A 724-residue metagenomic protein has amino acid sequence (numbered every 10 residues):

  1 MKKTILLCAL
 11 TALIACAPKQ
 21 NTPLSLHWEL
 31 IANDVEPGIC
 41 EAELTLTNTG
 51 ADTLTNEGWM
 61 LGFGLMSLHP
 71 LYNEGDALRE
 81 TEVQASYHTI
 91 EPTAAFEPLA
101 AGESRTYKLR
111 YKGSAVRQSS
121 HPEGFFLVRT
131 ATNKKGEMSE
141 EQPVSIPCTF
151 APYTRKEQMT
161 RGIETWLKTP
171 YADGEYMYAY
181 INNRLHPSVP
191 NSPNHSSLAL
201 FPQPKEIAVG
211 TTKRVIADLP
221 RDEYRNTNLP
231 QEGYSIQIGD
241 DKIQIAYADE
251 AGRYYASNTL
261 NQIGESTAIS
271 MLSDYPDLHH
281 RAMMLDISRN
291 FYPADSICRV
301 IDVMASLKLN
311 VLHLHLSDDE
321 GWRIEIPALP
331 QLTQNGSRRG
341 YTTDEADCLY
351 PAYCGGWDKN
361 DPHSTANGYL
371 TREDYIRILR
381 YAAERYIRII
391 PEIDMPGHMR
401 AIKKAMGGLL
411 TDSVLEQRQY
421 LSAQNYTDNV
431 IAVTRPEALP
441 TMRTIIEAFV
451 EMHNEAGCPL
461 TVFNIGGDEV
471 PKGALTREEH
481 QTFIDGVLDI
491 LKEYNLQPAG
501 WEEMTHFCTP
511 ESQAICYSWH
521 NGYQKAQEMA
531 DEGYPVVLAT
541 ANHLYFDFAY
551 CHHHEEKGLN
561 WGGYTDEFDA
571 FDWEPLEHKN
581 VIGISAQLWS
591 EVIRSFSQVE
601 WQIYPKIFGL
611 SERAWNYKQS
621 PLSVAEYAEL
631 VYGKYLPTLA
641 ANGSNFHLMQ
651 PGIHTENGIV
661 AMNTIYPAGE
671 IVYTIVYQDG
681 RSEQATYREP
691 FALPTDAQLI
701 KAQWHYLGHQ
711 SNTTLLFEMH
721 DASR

Functional and structural regions predicted by a protein language model:
A32, T45-T53: Asparagine-centered strand-capping/turn motif at beta-strand->loop junctions
V35-E43, R105: Short, solvent-exposed loop/turn segments enriched in Ser/Thr/Gly
G75-A115: Intrinsically disordered, low-complexity Pro/Gly/Ser/Thr-rich segments with frequent PxxP/GP/PP motifs and embedded
H121-A251, Y255-S273, A499-T505: Acidic, contiguous N-terminal accessory segments
Q231, S235-T427, I446, V450-E451 (+1 more regions): Feature activates predominantly on carbohydrate-active enzymes
I402-G407, Y420-Q513, W519-E528: Active-site neighborhood of glycoside hydrolase catalytic domains
E503, C508-A514, N521-I659: Flexible, acidic glycine-rich loops studded with aromatic residues
A625-R724: Short, compositionally stereotyped local motifs that mark structural "simplifiers"
